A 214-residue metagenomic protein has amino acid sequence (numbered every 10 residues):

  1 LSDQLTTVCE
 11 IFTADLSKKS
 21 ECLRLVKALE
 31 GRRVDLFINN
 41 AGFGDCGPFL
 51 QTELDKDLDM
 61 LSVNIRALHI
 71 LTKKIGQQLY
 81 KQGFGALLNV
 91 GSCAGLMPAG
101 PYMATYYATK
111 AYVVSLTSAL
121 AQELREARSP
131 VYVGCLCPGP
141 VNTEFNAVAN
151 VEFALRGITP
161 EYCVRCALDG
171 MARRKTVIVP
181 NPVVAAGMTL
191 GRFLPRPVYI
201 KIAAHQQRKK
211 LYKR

Functional and structural regions predicted by a protein language model:
S2-K18: Rossmann-fold cofactor-recognition segment
T13-R24, L54: The beta1-alpha1 cofactor-binding region of Rossmann-like NAD(H)/NADP(H)-dependent oxidoreductases
N40-D45: Conserved NAD(P)H cofactor-binding loop of Rossmann-fold oxidoreductase domains
P48-F49, K56-L61: Substrate-binding pocket helix/loop in short-chain dehydrogenase/reductase
T72, T109: Active-site helix of classical SDR
S92: Residue(s) in the substrate-gating loop at a strand-loop-helix junction that position the organic substrate next
C135, E152-M188: C-terminal helical subdomain
